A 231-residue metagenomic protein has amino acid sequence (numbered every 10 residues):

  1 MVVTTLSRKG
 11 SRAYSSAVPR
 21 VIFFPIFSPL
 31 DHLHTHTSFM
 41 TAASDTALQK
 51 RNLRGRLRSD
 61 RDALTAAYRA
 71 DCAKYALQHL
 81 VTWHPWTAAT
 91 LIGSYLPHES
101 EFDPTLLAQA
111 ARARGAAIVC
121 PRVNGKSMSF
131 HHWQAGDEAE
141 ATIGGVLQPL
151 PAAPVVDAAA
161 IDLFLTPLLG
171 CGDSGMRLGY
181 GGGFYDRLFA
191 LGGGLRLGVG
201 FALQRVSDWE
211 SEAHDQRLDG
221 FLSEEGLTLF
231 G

Functional and structural regions predicted by a protein language model:
T5-S16, R20, S28: Low-acidity, Ser/Thr- and Arg-rich intrinsically disordered low-complexity segments
P19-F23, T35: N-terminal leader/targeting signatures
F27-L30, H34-L48, N52, S59-L64 (+4 more regions): Surface-exposed, charge/polar-rich loops and edge strands
F39-A159: N-terminal active-site beta-alpha-beta segment that forms phosphate/nucleotide-binding and substrate-recognition loops
I92, T166-L168: Short beta-strands and strand-loop turn motifs
P97-S100, L169-D173: Short glycine-rich anion-binding loops that position phosphate/pyrophosphate groups of nucleotides and phosphorylated
